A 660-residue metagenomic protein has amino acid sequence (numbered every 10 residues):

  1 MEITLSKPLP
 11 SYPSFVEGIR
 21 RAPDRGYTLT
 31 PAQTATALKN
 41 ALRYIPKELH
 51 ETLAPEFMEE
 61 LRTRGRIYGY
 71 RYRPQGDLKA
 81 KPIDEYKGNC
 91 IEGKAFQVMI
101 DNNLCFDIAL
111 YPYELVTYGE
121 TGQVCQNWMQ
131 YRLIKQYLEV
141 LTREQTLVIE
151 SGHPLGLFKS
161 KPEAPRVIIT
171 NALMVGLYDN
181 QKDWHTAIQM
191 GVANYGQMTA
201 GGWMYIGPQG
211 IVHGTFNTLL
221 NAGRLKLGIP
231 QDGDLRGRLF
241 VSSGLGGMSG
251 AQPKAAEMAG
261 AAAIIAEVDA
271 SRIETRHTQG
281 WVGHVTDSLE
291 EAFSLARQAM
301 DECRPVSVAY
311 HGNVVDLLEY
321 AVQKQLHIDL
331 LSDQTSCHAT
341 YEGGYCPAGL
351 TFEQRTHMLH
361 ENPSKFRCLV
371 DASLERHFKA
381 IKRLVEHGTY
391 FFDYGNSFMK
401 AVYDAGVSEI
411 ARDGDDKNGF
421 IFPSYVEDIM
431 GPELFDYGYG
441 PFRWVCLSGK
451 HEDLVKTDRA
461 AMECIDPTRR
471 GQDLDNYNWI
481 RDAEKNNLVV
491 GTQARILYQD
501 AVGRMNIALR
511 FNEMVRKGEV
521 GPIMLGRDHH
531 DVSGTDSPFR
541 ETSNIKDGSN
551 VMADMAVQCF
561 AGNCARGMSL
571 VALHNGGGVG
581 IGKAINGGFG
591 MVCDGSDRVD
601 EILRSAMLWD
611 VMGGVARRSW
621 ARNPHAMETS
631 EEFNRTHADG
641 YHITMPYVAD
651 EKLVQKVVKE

Functional and structural regions predicted by a protein language model:
M1-G214, L220, R224-L227, Q231-D232 (+5 more regions): N-terminal ligand-binding/catalytic initiation module
D101-C105, P112-Y113, T186, V192-T199 (+10 more regions): Catalytic cofactor-binding cores of redox enzymes
V140-Q145, G260-A261, H327-L330, R383-Y390 (+2 more regions): Structural alpha-beta junctions
T146-S151, I169, S242, I265-A266 (+5 more regions): General beta-strand structural signal in soluble alpha/beta enzymes
Q197-L220, R224, R236-L239, L245-P305 (+7 more regions): Catalytic or ion-translocation cores adjacent to nucleophile or general acid/base/metal-coordination motifs in diverse
E257-A259, V322-H327, V407-A411, V515 (+2 more regions): Short, solvent-exposed amphipathic alpha-helical segments in soluble enzyme and RNA/protein-processing domains
E290-I507: Core active-site phosphate/anionic-ligand binding loop and the adjoining beta-turn-alpha structural block in enzyme
L295-R304, A309-K324, I328, H625-E660: C-terminal domain-closing interface element
